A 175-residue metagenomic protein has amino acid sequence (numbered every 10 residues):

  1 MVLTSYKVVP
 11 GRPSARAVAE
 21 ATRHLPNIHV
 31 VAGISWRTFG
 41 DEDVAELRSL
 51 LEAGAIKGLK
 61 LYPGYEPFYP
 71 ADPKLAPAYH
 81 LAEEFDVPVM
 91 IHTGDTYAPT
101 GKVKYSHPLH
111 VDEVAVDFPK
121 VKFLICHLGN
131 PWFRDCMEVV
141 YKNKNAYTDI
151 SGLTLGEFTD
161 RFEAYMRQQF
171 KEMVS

Functional and structural regions predicted by a protein language model:
M1, N27-V30, V89, F123 (+1 more regions): Hydrophobic/aromatic residues located in beta-strands of well-ordered beta-sheets within soluble catalytic
L3, L61, I91, I125-C126 (+1 more regions): Conserved beta-strand positions
T4-K7, G129: Short, solvent-exposed turn/loop segments enriched in Gly/Ser/Thr/Pro and often Arg
K7-Y105, L155: Active-site gating/metal-coordination segments in enzymes
G11-A19, E42-L47, P108-V111, W132-M137 (+1 more regions): Alpha-helical scaffolding within the catalytic cores of extracellular/periplasmic polymer-degrading hydrolases
P26-N27, G54-A55, P119-V121, N143-N145: A short helix-to-beta-strand connector/capping loop
V114-D117: A generic "structured core" feature
K122-L124, G129-S175: H/E-rich (His + Asp/Glu) clusters that bind or coordinate divalent metals
